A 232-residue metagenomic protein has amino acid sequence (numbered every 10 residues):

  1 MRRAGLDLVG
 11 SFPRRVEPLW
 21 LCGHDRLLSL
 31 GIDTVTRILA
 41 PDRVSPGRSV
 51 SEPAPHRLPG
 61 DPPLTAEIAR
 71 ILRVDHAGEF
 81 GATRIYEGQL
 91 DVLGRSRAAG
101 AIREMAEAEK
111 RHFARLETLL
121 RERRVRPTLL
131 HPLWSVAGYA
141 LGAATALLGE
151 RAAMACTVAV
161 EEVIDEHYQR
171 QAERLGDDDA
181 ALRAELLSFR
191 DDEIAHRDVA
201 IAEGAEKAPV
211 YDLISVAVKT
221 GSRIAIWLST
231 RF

Functional and structural regions predicted by a protein language model:
R2-R15, W20-F232: Non-heme di-metal
